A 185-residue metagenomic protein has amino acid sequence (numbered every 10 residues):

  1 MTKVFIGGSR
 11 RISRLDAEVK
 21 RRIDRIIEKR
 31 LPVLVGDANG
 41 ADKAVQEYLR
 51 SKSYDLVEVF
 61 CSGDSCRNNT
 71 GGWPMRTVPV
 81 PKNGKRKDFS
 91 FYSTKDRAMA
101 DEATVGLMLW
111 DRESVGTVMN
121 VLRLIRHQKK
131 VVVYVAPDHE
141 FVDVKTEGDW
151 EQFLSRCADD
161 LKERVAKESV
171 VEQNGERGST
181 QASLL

Functional and structural regions predicted by a protein language model:
M1-V4: Extreme N-terminal starter segment of soluble prokaryotic enzymes
G7-S9: Glycine-rich beta-strand-to-loop/alpha-helix junction loops that act as flexible
R11-R177: Acidic/glycine-enriched connector segments
